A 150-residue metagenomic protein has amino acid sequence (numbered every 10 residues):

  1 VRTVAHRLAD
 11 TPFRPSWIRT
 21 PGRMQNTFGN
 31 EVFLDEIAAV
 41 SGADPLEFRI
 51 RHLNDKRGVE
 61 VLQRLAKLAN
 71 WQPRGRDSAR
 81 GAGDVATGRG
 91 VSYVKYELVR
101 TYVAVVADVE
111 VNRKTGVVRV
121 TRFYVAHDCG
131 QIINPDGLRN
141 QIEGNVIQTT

Functional and structural regions predicted by a protein language model:
V1-T150: Cofactor-binding beta-sheet edge motifs in enzyme active sites
